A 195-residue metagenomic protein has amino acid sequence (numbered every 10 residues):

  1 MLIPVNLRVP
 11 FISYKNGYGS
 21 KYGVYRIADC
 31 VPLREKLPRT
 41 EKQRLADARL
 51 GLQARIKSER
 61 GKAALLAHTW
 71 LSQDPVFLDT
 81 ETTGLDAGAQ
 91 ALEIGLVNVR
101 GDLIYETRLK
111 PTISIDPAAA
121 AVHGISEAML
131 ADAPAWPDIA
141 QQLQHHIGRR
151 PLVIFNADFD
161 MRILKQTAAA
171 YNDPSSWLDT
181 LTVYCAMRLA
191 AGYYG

Functional and structural regions predicted by a protein language model:
L2-G23: Major-groove DNA-recognition helix of helix-turn-helix-type DNA-binding domains
V5-F11, L66-A67, S72, A89-A91: A broad structural signal for short, well-ordered beta-strand segments within beta-sheet-rich domains
Y18-D29, Q90-L92: Short beta-strand micro-motifs in enzyme catalytic cores
A28-D74: N-terminal accessory regions of nucleic-acid-interacting proteins
S72-F77, A87-E93, V97-I125, Q144-G195: Metal-dependent phosphoesterase core characteristic of DEDDh/y 3'-5' exonuclease domains
A121-I139: Metal-dependent phosphoesterase signature
